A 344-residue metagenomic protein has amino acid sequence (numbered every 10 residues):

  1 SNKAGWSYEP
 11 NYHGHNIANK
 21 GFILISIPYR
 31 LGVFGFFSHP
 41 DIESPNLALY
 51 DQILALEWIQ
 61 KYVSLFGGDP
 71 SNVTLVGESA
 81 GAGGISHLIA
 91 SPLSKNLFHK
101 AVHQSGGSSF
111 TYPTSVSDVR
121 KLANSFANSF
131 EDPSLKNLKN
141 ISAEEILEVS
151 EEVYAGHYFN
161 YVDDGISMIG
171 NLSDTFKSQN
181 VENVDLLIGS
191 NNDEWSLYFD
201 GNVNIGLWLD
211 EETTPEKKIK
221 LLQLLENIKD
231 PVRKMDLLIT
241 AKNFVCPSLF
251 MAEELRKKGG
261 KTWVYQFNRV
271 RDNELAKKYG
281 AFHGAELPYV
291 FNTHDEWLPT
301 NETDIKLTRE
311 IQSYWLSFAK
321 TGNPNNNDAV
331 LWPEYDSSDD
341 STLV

Functional and structural regions predicted by a protein language model:
S1-D132, F176-F199, G260: Serine-hydrolase-like catalytic core of hydrolytic proteins
I27, G35, F98-K100, G284-P299 (+1 more regions): Substrate-binding rim/cap in mid-to-C-terminal beta-strand-loop elements of soluble/periplasmic
R30-V33, V76-A80, Q266-R271, V330-D336: Short, solvent-exposed turn/loop segments enriched in Gly/Ser/Thr/Pro and often Arg
I53-L56, Q60, S86-I89, R120-A127 (+8 more regions): Non-transmembrane alpha-helical segments in soluble domains of secreted/periplasmic/extracellular proteins
S71-V73, P133-I141, V264-Q266, N326-E334: Surface-exposed patches in mature extracellular/periplasmic domains of secreted proteins
N137-N140, E144-I305, Y314: Substrate-gating cap/lid region and adjacent catalytic-acid/histidine neighborhood within extracellular/lumenal
D272, L316, N325-V344: Mature extracytoplasmic/periplasmic domains
I305-N327: Non-catalytic, well-ordered alpha-helical segments in soluble enzyme domains
